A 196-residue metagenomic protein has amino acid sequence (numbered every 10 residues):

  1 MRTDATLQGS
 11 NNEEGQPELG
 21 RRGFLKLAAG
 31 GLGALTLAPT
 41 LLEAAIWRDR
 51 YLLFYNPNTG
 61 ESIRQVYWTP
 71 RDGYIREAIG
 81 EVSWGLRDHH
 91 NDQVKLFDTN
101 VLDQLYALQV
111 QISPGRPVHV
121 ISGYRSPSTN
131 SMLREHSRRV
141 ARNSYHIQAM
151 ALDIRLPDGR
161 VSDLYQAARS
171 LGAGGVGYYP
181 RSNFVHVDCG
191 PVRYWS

Functional and structural regions predicted by a protein language model:
M1-L19: N-terminal secretory signal peptides
R2, R50-Y51, Y55, R139-S196: Catalytic cores and adjacent binding grooves of peptidoglycan-active enzymes
P17-G23, A34-R48: N-terminal twin-arginine translocation
R71-I121: Active-site acidic/histidine clusters and adjacent loop/turn architecture that either coordinate catalytic ions
L102-Y106, N130, V161, Y165: Extracytoplasmic/secreted envelope proteins and their assembly/folding machinery, especially bacterial periplasmic
P117-S131: Acidic helix-start/capping segments at beta-turn-to-alpha-helix junctions
P127-R142: Charged, often glycine-rich, active-site loop that binds/positions anionic groups
